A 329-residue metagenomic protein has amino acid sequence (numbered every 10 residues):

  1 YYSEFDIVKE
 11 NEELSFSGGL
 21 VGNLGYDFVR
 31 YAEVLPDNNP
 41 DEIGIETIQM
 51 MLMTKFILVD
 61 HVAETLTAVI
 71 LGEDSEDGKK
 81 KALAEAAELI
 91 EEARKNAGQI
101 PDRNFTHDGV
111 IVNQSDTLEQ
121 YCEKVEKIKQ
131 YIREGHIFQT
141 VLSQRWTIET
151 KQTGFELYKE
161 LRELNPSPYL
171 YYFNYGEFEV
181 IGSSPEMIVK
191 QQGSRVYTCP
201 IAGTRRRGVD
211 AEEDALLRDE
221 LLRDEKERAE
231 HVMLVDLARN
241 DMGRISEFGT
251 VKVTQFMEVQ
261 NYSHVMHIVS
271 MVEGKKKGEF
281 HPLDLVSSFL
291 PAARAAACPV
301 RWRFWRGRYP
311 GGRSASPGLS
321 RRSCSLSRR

Functional and structural regions predicted by a protein language model:
Y1-R329: Extended alpha-helical targeting/anchoring segments, especially N-terminal organellar/secretory targeting helices
